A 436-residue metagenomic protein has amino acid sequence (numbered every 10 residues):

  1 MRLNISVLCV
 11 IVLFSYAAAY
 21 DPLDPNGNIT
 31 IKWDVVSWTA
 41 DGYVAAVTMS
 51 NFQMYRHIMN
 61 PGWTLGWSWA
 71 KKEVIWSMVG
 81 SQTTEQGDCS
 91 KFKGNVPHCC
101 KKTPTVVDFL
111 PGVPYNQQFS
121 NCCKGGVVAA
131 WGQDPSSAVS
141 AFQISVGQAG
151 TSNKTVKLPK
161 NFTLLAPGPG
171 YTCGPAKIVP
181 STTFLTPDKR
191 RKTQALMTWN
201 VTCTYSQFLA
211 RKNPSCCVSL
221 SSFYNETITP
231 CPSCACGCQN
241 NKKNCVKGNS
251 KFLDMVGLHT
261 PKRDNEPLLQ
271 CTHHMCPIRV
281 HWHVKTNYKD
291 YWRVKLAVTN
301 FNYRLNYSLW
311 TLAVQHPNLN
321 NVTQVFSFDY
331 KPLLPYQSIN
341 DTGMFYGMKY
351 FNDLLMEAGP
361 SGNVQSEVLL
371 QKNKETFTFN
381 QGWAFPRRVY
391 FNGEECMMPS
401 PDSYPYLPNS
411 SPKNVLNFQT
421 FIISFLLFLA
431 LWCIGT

Functional and structural regions predicted by a protein language model:
R2-T436: Extracellular low-complexity, O-glycosylation-prone Ser/Thr/Pro/Gly-rich "stalks" and linkers flanking catalytic
